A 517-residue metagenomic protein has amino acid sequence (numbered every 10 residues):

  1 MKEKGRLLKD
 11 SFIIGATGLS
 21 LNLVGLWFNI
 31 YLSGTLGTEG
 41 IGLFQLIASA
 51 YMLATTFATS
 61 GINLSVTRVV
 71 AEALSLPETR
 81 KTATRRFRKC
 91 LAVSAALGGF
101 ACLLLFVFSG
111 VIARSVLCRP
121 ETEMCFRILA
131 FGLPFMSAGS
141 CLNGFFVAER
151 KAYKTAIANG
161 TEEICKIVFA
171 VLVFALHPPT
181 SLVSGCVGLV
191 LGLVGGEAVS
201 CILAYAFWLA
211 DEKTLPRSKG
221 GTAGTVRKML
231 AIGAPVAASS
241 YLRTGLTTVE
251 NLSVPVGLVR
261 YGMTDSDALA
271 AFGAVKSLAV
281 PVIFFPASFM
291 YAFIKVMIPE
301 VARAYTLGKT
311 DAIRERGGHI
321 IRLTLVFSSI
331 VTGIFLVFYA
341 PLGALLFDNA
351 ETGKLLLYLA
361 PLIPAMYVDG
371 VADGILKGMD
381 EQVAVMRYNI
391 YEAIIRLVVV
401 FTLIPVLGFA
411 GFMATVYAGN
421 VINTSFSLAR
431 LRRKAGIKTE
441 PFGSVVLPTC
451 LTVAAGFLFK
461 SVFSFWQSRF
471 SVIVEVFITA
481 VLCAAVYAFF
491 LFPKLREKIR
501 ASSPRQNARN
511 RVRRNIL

Functional and structural regions predicted by a protein language model:
M1-V24, R85-R88, G220-R243, D311 (+1 more regions): N-terminal membrane topogenesis motif
R6-T67, C102, F106, G132-L133 (+2 more regions): Signature of the first transmembrane helix
D10-G25, G192-W208, A223-P299: Transmembrane helical elements of multi-pass membrane transporters/channels
L21, G25, N29, S60-T67 (+7 more regions): Short runs within selected transmembrane alpha-helices of multi-pass transporters and secretion channels
S60-S75, I283-G308: Helix-loop junctions and terminal segments of transmembrane helices in multi-pass membrane transport/translocation
G98-G245: Hydrophobic transmembrane helix module of multi-pass membrane transport proteins
S109-L129, F335-M366, G370: Interfacial segments at transmembrane-helix termini and the short loops linking adjacent helices
K460-L517: Membrane-proximal transmembrane or re-entrant/amphipathic helices at the cytosolic face
